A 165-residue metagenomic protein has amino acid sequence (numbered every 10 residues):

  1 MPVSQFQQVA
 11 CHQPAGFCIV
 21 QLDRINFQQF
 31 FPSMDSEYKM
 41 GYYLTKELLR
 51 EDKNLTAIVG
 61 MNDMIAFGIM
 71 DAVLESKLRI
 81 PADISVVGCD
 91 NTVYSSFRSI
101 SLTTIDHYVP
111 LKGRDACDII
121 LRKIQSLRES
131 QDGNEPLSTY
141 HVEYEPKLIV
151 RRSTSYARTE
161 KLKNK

Functional and structural regions predicted by a protein language model:
P2, Q7, M40, L44-N164: Flexible loop/turn connectors
P2-V3, Q8, G16, Q21: Short, low-complexity, intrinsically disordered N-terminal modules that encode targeting/processing signals
P14-K39: Short beta-strand elements in bilobed, periplasmic/extracellular small-molecule ligand-binding domains
